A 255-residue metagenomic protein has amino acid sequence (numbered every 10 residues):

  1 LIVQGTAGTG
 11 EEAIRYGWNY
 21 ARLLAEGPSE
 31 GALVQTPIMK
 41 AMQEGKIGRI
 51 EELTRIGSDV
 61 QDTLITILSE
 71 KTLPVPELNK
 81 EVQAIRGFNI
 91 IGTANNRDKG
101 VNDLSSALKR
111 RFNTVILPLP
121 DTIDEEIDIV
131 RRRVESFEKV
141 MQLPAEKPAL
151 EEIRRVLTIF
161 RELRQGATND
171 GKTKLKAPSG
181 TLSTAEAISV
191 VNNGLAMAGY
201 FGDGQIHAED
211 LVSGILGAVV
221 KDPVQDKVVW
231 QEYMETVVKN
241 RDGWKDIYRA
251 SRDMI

Functional and structural regions predicted by a protein language model:
L1-Q142: AAA+ P-loop NTPase catalytic core and its hallmark functional loops
G8-R15, Q61-D62, I85, P148-R164 (+1 more regions): Conserved long hydrophobic alpha-helices within structured protein cores
G10, V34, S183, G204-V212: A diffuse structural propensity rather than consistent per-protein peaks
L24-P28, K99-D103, T114-S179, Y200-G204 (+1 more regions): Conserved C-terminal "switch" segment of AAA+ ATPases
R111, I129, N193-M197, G214: A general alpha-helix detector
T158, A185-Y200: C-terminal helical "lid" of AAA+/P-loop NTPase domains
P178-E186: An accessory alpha-helical subdomain
G199-I255: C-terminal engagement/docking regions of AAA+ P-loop ATPases
